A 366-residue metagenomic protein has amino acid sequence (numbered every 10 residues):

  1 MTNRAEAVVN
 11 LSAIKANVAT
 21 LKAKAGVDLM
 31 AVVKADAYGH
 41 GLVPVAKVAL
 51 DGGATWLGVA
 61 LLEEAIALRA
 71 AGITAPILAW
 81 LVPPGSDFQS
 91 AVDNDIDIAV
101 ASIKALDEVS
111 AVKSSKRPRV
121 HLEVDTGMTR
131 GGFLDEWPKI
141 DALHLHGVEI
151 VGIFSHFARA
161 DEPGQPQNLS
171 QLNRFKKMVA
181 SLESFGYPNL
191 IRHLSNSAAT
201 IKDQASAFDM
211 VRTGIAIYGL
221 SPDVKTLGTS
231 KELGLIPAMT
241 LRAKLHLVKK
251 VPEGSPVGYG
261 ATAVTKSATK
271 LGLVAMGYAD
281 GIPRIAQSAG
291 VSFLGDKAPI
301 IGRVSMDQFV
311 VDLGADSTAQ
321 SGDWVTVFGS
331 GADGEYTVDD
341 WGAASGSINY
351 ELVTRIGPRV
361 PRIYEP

Functional and structural regions predicted by a protein language model:
T2-K15, E64, P83-G85, S102-E108 (+2 more regions): Active-site anion/phosphate-binding pocket segments in diverse small-molecule metabolic enzymes
A5-V9, A13-K15, V27-H193: Active-site-proximal beta-alpha core segment in soluble small-molecule metabolic enzymes
A19-L21: Expand to "…catalyze enediolate/carbanion chemistry for C-C bond making/breaking, isomerization, decarboxylation
K24: Conserved PLP-enzyme active-site core in the AAT-like
